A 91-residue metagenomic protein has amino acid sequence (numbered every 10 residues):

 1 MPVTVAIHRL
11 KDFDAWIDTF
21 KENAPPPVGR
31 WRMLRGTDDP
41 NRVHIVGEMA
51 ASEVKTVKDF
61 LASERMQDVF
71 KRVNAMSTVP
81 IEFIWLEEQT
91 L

Functional and structural regions predicted by a protein language model:
M1-L91: Short S/T/G/P-rich N-terminal loop/turn motif that feeds into the first structured element of a domain
